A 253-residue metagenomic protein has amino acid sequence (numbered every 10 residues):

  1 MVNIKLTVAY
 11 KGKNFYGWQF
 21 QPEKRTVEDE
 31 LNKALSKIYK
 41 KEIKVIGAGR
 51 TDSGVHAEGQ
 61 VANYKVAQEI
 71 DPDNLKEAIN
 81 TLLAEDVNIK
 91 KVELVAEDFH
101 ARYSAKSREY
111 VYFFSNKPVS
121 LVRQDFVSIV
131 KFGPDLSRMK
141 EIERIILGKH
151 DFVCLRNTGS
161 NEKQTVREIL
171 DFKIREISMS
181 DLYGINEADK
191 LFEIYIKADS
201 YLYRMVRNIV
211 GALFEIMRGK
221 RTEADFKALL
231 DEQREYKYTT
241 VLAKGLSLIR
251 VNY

Functional and structural regions predicted by a protein language model:
M1-Y253: Structured-RNA-binding interfaces characteristic of tRNA pseudouridine synthases
